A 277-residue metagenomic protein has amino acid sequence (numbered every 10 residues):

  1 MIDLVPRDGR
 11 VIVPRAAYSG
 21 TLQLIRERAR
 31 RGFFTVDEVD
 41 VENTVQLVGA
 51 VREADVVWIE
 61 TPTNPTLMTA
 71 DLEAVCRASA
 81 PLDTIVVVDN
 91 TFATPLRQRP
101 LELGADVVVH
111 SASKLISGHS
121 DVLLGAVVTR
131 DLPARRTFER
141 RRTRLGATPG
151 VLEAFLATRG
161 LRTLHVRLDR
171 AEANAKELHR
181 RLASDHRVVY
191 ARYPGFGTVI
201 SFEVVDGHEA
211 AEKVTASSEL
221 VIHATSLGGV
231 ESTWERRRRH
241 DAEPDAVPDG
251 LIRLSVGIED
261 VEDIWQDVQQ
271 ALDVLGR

Functional and structural regions predicted by a protein language model:
M1-R187, R192: Conserved PLP-enzyme active-site core in the AAT-like
S19, R26-E27, G32, E42 (+2 more regions): PLP-dependent enzyme catalytic core of the Aspartate aminotransferase-like
A134-R135, L164, G207-A210, D241 (+1 more regions): Short, acidic Gly/Pro/Ser/Thr-rich loop/turn segments
A171, E177, K213, D263 (+1 more regions): Long, highly charged amphipathic alpha-helices
E177-A183, I222-H223, E262-I264: Short amphipathic alpha-helical segments with coiled-coil-like heptad repeat character
P194-I252, V256, Q270: Conserved C-terminal alpha-helix-loop-beta "cap" of PLP-dependent enzymes that closes/shapes the active-site mouth
